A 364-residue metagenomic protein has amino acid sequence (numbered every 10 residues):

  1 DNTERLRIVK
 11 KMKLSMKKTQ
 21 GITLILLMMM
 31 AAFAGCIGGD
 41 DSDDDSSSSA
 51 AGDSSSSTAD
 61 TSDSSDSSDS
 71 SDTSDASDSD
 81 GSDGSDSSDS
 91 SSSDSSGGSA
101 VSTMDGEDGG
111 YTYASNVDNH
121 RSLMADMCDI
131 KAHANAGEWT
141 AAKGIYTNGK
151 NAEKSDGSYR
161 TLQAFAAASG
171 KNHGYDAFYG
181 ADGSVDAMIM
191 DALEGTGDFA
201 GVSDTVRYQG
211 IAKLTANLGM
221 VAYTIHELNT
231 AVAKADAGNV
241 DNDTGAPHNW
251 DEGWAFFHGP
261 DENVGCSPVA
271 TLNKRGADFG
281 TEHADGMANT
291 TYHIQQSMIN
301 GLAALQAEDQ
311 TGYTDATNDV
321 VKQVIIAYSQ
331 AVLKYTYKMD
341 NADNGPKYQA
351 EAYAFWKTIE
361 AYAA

Functional and structural regions predicted by a protein language model:
D1-S96: Secretory targeting signatures
S96-A364: Mature extracytoplasmic or organellar-lumen-exposed domains after removal of signal/transit peptides
